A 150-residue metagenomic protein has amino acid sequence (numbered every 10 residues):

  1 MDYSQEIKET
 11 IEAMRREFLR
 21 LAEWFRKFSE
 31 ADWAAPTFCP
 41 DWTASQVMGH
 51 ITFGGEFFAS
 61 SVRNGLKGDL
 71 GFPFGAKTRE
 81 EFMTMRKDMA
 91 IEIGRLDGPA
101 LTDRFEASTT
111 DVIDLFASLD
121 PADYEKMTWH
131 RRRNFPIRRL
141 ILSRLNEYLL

Functional and structural regions predicted by a protein language model:
M1-E9, F58-D111: Short, helix-capping/interhelical loops that line the mouth of catalytic, cofactor-, or ligand-binding pockets
M1-S45, G49: An N-terminal domain-cap segment
I7, F18-F25, D32, F72-R86 (+1 more regions): Membrane-targeting and insertion segments and their boundary/processing signals
R15, A34-R79, K126-L150: Short, contiguous alpha-helical
F18-A22, R26, G55-A59, E106-A117 (+1 more regions): Structural signal for well-ordered, non-membrane alpha-helices
S29, V62, L66, F116-D123: Long, hydrophobic, amphipathic alpha-helical segments used as structural scaffolds
R95-L145: Internal, conserved structured core segments that host functional sites
